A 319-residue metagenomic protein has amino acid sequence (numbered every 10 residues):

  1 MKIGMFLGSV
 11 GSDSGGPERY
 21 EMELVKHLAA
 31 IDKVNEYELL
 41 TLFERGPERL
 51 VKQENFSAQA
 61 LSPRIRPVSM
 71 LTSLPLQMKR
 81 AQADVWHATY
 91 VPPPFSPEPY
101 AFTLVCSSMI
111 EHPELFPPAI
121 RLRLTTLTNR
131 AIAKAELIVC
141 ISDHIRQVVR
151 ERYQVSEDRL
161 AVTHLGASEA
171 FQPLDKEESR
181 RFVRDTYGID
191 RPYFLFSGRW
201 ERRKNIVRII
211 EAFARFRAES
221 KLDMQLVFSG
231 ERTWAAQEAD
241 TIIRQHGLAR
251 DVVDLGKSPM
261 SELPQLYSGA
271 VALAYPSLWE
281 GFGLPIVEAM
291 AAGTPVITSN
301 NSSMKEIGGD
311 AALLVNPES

Functional and structural regions predicted by a protein language model:
M1-S319: Carbohydrate transferase catalytic cores enriched for Leloir-type hexosyltransferases
